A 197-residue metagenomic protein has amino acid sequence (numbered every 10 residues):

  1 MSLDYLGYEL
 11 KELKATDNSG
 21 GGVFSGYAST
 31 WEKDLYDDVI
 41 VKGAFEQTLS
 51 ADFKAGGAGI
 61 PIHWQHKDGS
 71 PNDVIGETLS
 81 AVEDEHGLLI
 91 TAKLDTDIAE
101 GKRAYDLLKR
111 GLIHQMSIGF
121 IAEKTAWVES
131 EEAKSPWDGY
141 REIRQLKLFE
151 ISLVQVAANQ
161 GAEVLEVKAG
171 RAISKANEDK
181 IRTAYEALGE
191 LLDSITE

Functional and structural regions predicted by a protein language model:
M1-A176: Signature of dsDNA virion morphogenesis modules
K168-E197: Charged/polar low-complexity intrinsically disordered segments, enriched in acidic residues
